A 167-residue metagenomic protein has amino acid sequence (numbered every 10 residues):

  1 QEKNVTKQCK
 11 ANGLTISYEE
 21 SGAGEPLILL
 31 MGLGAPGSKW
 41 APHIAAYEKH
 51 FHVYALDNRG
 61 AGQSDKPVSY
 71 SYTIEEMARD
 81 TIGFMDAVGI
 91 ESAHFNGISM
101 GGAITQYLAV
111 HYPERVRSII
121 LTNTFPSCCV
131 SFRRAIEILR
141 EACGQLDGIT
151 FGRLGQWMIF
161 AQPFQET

Functional and structural regions predicted by a protein language model:
Q1-K7: An N-terminal hydrophobic leader/cap segment in hydrolases
N4, P42, A46, E76-G83 (+2 more regions): Alpha-helical elements of Rossmann-like donor-binding domains used by nucleotide-donor carbohydrate transfer enzymes
K10-Y70: Conserved HGGG/HGGXW glycine-rich cap/lid loop of the alpha/beta-hydrolase fold
P26, H50-H52, G89-H94, R115-S118: Structural signature of beta-strand start/N-cap positions in the alpha/beta core of ABC transporter nucleotide-binding
A45, Y54-A55, R59-M100, H111: Active-site loop/oxyanion-hole signature of alpha/beta-hydrolase fold enzymes
G60, F125-C128, A161: Short "lid" loop at the C-terminus of a central beta-strand within the Rossmann-like core of SAM-dependent
Q106-H111, R117-D147: Flexible "cap/lid" loop of the alpha/beta hydrolase fold
V130-F132, T150-T167: Conserved alpha/beta-hydrolase catalytic His-Asp/Glu region
